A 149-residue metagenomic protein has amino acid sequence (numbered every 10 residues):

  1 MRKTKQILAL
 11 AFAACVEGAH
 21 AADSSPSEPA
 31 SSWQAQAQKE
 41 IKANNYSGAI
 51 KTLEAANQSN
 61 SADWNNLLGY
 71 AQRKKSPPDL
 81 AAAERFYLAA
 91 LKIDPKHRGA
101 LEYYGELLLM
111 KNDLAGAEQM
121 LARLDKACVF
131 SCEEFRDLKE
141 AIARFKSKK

Functional and structural regions predicted by a protein language model:
A22-S31, E118-K149: Terminal, low-structured helical/coil segments at or just beyond the last alpha-helical repeat
E28-A55: Alpha-helical segment of the N-proximal tetratricopeptide repeat
Q38, Y70-Q72, E106: Residue-level recognition of tetratricopeptide repeat
K42-A43, K74-S76, M110, A127 (+1 more regions): Register position in tetratricopeptide repeats
A43-G48, S76-A89, K111-M120: Structural signature of tandem alpha-helical TPR/SEL1-like repeats, specifically the intra-repeat loop/turn
S59, I93, K126-F130: Structural marker of alpha-solenoid helical repeat scaffolds
W64-N66, A100, E134: TPR alpha-solenoid repeat register
L67-L68, Y103, D137-A141: Canonical tetratricopeptide repeat
